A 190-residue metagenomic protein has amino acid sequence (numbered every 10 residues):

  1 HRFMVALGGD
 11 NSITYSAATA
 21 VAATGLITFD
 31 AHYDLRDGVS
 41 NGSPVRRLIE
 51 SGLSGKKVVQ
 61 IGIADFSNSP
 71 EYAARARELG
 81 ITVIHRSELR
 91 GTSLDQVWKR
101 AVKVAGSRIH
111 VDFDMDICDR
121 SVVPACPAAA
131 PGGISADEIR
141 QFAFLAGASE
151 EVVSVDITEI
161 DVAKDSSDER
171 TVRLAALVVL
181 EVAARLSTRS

Functional and structural regions predicted by a protein language model:
H1-S190: Conserved alpha-helical scaffold segments that buttress catalytic/binding sites
